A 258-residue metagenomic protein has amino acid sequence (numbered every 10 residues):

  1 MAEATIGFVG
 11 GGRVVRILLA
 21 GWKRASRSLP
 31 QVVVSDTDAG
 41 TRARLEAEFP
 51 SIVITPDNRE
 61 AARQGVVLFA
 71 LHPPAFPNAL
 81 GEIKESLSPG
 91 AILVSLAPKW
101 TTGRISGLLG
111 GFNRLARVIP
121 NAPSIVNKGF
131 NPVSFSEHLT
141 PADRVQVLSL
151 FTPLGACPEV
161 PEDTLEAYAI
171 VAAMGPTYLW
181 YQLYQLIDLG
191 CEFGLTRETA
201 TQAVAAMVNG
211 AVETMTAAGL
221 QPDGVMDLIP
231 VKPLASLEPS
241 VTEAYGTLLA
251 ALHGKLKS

Functional and structural regions predicted by a protein language model:
M1-P56, L189-F193, L252-S258: NAD(P)+-binding Rossmann beta1-loop-alpha1 motif at the extreme N-terminus of oxidoreductases
A2, E198-S258: NAD(P)-dependent Rossmann-like dehydrogenase/reductase catalytic/cofactor-binding core
R13, A39-T41, P74-A75, W100 (+2 more regions): Short alpha-helical
L19, V33, A39, E48-F49 (+1 more regions): Rossmann-like NAD(P)(H) cofactor-binding subdomain of soluble oxidoreductases
V32, R42, A61, T196-A203: Small-residue helix-packing motif on alpha-helices
V53-N58, P158-P161: Short acidic-hydrophobic, aromatic-tinged amphipathic segments that line or gate anion-handling sites
R104-R114, F130-A167, Y178-A217: Internal alpha-helical scaffold of NAD(P)-dependent oxidoreductase catalytic cores
